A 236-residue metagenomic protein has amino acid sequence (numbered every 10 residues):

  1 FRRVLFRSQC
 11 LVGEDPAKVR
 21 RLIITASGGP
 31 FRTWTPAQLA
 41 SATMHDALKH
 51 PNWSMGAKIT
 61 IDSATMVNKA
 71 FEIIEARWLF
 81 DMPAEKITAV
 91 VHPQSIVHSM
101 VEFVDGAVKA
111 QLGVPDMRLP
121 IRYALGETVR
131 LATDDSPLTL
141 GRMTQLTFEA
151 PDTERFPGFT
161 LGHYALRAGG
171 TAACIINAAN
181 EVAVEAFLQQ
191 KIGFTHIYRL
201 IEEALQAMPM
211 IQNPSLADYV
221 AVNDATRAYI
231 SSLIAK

Functional and structural regions predicted by a protein language model:
R2-K236: Catalytic, metal-anchored helix/loop core of enzyme active sites in primary metabolism
